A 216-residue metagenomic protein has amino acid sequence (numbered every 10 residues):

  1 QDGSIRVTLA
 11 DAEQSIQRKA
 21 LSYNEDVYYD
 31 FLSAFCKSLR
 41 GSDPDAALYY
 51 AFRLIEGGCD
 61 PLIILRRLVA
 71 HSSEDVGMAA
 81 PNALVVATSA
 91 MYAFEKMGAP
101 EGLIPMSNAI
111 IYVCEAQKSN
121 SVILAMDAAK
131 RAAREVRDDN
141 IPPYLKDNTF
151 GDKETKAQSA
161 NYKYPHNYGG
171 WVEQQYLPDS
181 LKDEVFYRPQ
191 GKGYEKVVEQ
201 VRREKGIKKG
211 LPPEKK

Functional and structural regions predicted by a protein language model:
Q1-D2, A10-Q14, S33-K37, L48-R53 (+1 more regions): C-terminal helical "lid" of AAA+/P-loop NTPase domains
Q1-S4, M106: Conserved AAA+ ATPase small/helical "lid" subdomain
R6-T8, P142: A diffuse structural propensity rather than consistent per-protein peaks
T8-A10, A20-L32: Inter-lobe coupling/hinge segments of SF2-like helicase ATPases
Q17: Conserved ATP-binding/catalytic motifs of P-loop helicase motor domains
Y28-S38, S42: Small/charged-rich amphipathic helices and low-complexity linkers that mediate inter-subunit docking in large enzyme
G41-H166, G170, P178-K216: Terminal-proximal interaction/regulatory segments of ATP-powered molecular machines
